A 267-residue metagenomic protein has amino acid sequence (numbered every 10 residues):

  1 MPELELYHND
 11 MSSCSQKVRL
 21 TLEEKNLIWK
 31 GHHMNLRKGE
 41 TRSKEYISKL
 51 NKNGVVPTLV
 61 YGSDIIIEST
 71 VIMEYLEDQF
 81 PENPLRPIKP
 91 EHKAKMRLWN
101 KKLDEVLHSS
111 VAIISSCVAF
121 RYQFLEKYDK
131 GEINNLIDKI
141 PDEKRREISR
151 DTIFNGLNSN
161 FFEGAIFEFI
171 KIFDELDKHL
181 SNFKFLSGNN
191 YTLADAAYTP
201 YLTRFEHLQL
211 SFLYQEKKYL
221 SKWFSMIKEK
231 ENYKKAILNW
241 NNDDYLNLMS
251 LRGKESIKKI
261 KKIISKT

Functional and structural regions predicted by a protein language model:
M1-E143, I263-T267: GST-like domain detector, emphasizing the conserved glutathione-binding G-site in the N-terminal thioredoxin-like
P2-E5, D10, L157-F161, L208-Q209 (+1 more regions): A short, structure-level motif marking secondary-structure boundaries and short turns
Q16, R42, K184-S187, D195-T267: C-terminal or late-domain output modules
L36-R37, Y191, N242-D243: Positions that flank functional sites
L50, F80, L180-F183, E231: A general structural signal marking secondary-structure boundaries and capping sites
P84-K95, S116, D138-I153, K235-R252: A short, terminal or domain-edge coil/loop segment
L107-S225, E229: GST-like fold's C-terminal all-alpha helical module
